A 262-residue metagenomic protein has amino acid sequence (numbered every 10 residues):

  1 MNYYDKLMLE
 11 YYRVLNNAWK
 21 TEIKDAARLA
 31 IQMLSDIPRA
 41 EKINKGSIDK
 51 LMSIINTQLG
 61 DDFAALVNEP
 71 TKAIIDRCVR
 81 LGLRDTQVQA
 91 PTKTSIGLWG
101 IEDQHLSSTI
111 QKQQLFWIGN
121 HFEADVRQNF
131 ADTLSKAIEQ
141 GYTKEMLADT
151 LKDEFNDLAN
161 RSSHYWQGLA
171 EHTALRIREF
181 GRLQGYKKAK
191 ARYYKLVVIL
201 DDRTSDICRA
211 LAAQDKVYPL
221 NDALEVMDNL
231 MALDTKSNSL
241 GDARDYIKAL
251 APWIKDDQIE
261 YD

Functional and structural regions predicted by a protein language model:
M1-N160, I254-Y261: N-terminal leader/targeting and assembly helices and adjacent pre-domain segments
R161-D262: Acidic, glycine-rich two-metal-ion catalytic cores of nucleic acid-processing enzymes
